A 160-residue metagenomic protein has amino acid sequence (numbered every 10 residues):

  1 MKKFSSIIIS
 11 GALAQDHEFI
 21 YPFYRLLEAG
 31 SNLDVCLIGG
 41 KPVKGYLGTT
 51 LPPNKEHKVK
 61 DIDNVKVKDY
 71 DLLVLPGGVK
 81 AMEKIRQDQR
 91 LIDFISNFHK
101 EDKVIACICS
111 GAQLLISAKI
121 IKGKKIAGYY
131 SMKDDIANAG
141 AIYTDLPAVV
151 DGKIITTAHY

Functional and structural regions predicted by a protein language model:
M1-I105, Q113-K122, K133-D145, V149-Y160: Extended, subdomain-level signal for the structured scaffold at the beginning of enzyme domains
C109: Catalytic, metal-anchored helix/loop core of enzyme active sites in primary metabolism
I126: Anionic-ligand binding patches
